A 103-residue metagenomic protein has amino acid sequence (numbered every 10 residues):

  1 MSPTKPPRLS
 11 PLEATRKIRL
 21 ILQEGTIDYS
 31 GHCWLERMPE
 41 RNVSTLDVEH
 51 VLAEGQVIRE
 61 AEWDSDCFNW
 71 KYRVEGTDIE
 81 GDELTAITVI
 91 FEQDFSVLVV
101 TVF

Functional and structural regions predicted by a protein language model:
M1-F103: Ribonuclease/tRNase effector modules and their secretory precursors
